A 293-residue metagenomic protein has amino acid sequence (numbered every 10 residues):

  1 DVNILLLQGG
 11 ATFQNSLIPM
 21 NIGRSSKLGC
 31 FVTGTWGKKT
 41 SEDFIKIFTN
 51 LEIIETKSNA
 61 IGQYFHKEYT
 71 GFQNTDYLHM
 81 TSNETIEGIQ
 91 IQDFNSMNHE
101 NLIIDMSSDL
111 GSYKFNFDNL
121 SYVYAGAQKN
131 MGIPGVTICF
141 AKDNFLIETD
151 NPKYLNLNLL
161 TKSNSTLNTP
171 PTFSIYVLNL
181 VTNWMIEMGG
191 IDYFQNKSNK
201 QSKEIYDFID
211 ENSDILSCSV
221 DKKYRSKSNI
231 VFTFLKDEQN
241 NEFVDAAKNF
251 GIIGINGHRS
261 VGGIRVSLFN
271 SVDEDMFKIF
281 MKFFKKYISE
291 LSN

Functional and structural regions predicted by a protein language model:
V2-S26, G37-T40: Conserved beta-loop-alpha segment that forms the PLP phosphate-binding cup at the N-terminus of a helix
F44, T56-L110: Active-site phosphate-binding strand-loop segment of PLP-dependent enzymes
I103, N116-Q128: Conserved active-site segment immediately N-terminal to the catalytic lysine that forms the internal aldimine
A127-Y206, D221, L291-N293: Active-site C-terminal subdomain of aminotransferase-like
L216-A246: Conserved PLP-binding catalytic core of the aspartate aminotransferase-like
N249, R265-N293: PLP-dependent enzyme catalytic core of the Aspartate aminotransferase-like
F250-R265: Conserved PLP cofactor-binding pocket of PLP-dependent enzymes
